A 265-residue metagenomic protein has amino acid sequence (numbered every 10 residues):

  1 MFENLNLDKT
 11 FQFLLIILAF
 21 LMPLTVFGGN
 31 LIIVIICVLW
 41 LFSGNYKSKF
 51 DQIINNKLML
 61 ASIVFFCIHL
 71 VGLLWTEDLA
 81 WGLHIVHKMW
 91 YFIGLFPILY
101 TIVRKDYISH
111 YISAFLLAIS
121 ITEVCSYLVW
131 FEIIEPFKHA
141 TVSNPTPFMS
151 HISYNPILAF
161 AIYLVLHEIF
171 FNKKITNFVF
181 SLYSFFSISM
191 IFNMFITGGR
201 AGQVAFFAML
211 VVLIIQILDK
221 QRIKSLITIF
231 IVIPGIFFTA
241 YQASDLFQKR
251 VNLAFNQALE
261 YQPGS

Functional and structural regions predicted by a protein language model:
M1-A80, T101-S113, E168-S181, I223-F230: Transmembrane signal-anchor hairpin modules in multi-pass inner-membrane enzymes, especially those that act on
F11-I16, E135-P147: Juxtamembrane membrane-water interface segments that cap and precede transmembrane helices
F20, I98-L99, S150, V251: Generic structural signal for conserved hydrophobic packing positions in ordered secondary structure
F27-Y46, V86-I98, S153-I162, V204-V211: Membrane-embedded alpha-helical segments of multi-pass membrane proteins, especially the transmembrane helices
L58-F65, L79-V103, H110, A114 (+3 more regions): Aromatic-anchored transmembrane helix interface
L70, Y107-K138, M149-D219, T228-L246: Alpha-helical transmembrane segments of multi-pass inner-membrane proteins
W75-L83, N193-T197: Membrane-interface helix caps and helix-loop-helix hairpins in membrane proteins
A240-S265: Flexible juxtamembrane loops connecting transmembrane helices in multi-pass membrane enzymes that build or modify
